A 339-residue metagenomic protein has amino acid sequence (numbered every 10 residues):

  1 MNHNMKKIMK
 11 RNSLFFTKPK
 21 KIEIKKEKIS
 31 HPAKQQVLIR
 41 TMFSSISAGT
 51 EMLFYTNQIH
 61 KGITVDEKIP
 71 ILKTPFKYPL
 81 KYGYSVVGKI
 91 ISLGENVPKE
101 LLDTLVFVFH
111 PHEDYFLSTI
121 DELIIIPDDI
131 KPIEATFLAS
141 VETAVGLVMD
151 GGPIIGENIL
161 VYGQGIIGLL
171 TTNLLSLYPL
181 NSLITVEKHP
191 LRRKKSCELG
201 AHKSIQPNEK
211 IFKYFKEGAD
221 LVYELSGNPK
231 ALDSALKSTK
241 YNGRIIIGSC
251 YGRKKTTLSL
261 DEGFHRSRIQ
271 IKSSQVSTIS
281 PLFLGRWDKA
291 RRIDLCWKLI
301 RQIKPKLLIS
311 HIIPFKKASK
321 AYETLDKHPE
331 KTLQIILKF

Functional and structural regions predicted by a protein language model:
K6-I8, W287-F339: C-terminal hydrophobic helical "lid"/dimerization subdomain of Rossmann-like NAD(P)H-dependent oxidoreductases
K28-V86: N-terminal glycine-rich beta->alpha transition that marks the start or flank of a dinucleotide-binding site
L80-F109: A glycine-/small-residue-rich N-terminal strand-loop-strand element that serves as the cofactor-binding glycine loop
K99-L101, P153, T239: Short, well-ordered loop/turn sites that connect or cap secondary structure elements
F109-I120: A structural motif shared across PLP-dependent enzymes of the aminotransferase-like
K131-E209: Mid-domain Rossmann-like dinucleotide-binding core that forms the NAD(H)/NADP(H) cofactor-binding site
K194, L199-K272: Glycine-rich cofactor phosphate-binding loops and adjacent beta1-alpha1 units of small-molecule cofactor enzyme domains
L258-S310: C-terminal substrate-binding/catalytic core of Rossmann-like NAD(P)-dependent dehydrogenases/reductases
